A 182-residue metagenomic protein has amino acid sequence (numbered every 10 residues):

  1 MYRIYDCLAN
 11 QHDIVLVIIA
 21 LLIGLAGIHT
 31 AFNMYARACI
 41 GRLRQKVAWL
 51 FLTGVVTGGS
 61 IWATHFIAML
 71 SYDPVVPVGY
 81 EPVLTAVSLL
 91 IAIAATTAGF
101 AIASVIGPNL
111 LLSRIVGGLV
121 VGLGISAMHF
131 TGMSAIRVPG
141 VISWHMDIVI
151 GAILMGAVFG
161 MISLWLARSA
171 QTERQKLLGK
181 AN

Functional and structural regions predicted by a protein language model:
M1-N182: Alpha-helical transmembrane segments and their helix-helix packing motifs
